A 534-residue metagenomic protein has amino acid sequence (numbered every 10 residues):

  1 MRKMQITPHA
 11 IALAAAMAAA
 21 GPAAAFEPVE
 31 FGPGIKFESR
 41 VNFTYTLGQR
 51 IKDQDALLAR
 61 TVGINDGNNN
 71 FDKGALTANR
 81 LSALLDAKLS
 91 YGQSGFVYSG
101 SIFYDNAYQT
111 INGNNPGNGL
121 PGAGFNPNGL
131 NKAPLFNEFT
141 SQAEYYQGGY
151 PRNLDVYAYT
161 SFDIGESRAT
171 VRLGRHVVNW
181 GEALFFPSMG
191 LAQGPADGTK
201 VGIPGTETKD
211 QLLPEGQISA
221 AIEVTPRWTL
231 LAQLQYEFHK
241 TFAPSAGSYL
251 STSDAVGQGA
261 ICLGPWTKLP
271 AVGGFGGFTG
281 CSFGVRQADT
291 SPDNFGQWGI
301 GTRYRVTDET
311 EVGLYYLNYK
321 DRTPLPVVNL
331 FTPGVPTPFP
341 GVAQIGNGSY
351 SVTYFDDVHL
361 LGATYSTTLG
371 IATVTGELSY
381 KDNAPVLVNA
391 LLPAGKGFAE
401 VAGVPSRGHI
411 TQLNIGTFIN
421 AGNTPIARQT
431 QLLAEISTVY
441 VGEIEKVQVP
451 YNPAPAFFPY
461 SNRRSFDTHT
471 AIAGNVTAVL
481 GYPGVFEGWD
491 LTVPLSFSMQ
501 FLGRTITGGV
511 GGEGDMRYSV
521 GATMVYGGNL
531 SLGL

Functional and structural regions predicted by a protein language model:
A20-P22: N-terminal signal peptide c-region/cleavage motif recognized by signal peptidases
A25-S39, K52-Q54, A87-F96, Q109 (+7 more regions): Short loop/turn motifs that connect adjacent beta-strands in outer-membrane beta-barrel proteins
I35, G67, T77-A83, G149-L154 (+6 more regions): Residues that define the transmembrane beta-barrel architecture of outer-membrane proteins
V41, A83-L89, Y98, D155-T160 (+10 more regions): Residues on the lipid-exposed face of transmembrane beta-strands in outer-membrane beta-barrel proteins
Y45-I51, Q93, I102-N106, R175-N179 (+9 more regions): Transmembrane beta-strands of outer-membrane beta-barrel pores
D55-F71, Q109-Q142, Q193-P204, A246-R286 (+4 more regions): Solvent-exposed loop segments that connect transmembrane elements
A78, L317-Y319, T375, S379-N383 (+1 more regions): Detector for outer-membrane/organellar transmembrane beta-barrel domains, recognizing the amphipathic beta-strand
S90-A255, A473, L502, G511-M516: Outer membrane beta-barrel
